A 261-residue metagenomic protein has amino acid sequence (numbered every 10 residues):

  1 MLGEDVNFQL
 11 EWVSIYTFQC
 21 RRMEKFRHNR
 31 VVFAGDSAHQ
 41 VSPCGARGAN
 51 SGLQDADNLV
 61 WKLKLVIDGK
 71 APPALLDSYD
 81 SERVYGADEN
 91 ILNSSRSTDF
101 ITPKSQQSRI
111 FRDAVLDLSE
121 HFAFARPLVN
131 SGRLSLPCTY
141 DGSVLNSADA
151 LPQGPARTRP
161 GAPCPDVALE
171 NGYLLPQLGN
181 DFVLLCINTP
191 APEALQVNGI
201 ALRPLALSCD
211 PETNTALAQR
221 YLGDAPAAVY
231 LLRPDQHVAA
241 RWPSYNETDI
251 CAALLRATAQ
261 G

Functional and structural regions predicted by a protein language model:
M1-R47, N93: FAD/FMN-dependent oxidoreductases across multiple families
M1-V6, L59, L65-P73: Secondary-structure transition/capping motifs at alpha-helix termini and the adjoining loop/turn into the next element
T17, R21, A46-S51, K70 (+2 more regions): Alpha-helix capping and helix-loop boundary segments enriched in small/acidic/polar residues
R27, A49-S51, T248-D249: Glycine-rich, phosphate-binding/catalytic loops in enzymes
A38, A49-K64: Functional cores that coordinate and move charged inorganic groups
C44-N50, D57, L76, G86-N90: Catalytic cores of eukaryotic secretory-pathway lumenal/extracellular enzymes that build and remodel glycoconjugates
I67-G261: Helical substrate-recognition/capping region of FAD-dependent monooxygenase/halogenase enzymes
